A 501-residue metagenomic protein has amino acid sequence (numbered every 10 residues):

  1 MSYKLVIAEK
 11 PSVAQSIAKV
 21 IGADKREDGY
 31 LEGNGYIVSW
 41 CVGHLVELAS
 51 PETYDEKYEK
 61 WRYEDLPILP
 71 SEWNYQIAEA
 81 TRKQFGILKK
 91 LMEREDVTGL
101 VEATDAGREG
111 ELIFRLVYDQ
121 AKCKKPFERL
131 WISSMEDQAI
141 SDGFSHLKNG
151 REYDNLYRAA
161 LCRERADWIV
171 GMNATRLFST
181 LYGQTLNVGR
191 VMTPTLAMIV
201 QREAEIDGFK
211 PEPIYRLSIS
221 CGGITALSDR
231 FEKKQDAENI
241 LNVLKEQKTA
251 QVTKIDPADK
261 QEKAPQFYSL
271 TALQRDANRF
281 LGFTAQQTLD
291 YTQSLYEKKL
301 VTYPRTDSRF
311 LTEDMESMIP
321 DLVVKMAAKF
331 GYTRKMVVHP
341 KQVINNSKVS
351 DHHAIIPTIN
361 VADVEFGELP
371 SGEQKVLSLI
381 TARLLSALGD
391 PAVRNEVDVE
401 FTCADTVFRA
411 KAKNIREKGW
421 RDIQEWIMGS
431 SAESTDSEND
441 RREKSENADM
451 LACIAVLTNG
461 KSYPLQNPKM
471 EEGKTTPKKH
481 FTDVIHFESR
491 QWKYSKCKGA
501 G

Functional and structural regions predicted by a protein language model:
M1-E164, W168, E438-I454, K461-K474: Intrinsically disordered, low-complexity regulatory segments
E9, V13, E109-I113, R158 (+9 more regions): Hydrophobic (often cysteine-bearing) scaffold residues that line and stabilize catalytic clefts of nucleotide/cofactor
I37, L45-A78, K90, G183-Q293 (+4 more regions): Long, highly charged, low-complexity internal segments
V97, V301, Y494-S495: Conserved hydrophobic residue
T104, A277, R305: Short glycine-centered, acidic/aromatic-flanked micro-motifs in structured strand/loop junctions that mark active-site
A159-G189: Amphipathic alpha-helical segments of the small helical/lid subdomains adjacent to P-loop NTPase cores
F283-I344, K348-V349: Extended, well-ordered alpha-helical scaffold/bundle regions in very large, multi-domain proteins
H339-E368: Acidic, turn-prone loop/beta-hairpin segments
